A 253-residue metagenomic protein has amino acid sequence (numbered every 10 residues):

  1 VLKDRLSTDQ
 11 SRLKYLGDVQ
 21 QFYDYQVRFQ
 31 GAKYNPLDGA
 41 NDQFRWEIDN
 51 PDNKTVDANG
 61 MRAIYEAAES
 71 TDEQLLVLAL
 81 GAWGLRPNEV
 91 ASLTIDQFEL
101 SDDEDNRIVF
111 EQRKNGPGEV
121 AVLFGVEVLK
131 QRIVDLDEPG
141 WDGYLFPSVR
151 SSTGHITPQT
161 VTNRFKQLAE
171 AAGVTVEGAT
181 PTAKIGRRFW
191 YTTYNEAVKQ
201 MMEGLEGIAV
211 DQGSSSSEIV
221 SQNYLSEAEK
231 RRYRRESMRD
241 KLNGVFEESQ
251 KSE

Functional and structural regions predicted by a protein language model:
V1-P51: N-terminal core-binding DNA-recognition domain of tyrosine recombinases/integrases
D9, T162-V210, S214-S217, S226: Short, basic (Lys/Arg/His-rich) helix/loop patches that form interaction surfaces in the mid-to-C-terminal regions
F22-Y25, Q131-L136, W190: Conserved hydrophobic/aromatic "anchor" residues that stabilize well-ordered secondary structure elements
K54, A58-P87: Basic, Lys/Arg- and aromatic-enriched nucleic-acid-binding interface segment
L80-E104: Short, charged phosphate-coordinating catalytic segments
S101, D105-G154: Basic, alpha-helical nucleic-acid-contacting "clamp/cap" segments
K114, Q212-D240: Catalytic-site neighborhood detector that most strongly recognizes the C-terminal catalytic loop/helix of tyrosine
S152, M238-E253: C-terminal secondary-structure termini that scaffold catalytic or DNA-interacting sites
